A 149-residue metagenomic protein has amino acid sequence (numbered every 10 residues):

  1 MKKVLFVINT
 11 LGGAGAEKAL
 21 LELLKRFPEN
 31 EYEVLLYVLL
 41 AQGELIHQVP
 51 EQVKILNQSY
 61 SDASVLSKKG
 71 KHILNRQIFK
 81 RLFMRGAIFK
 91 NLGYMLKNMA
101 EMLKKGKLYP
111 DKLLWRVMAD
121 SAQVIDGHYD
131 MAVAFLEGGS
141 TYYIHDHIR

Functional and structural regions predicted by a protein language model:
M1-G13, E22, V38-A41: Nucleotide-activated donor-dependent transferases that construct or modify glycoconjugates
K2, E51, G127: Structured loop/turn residues at beta-strand edges in well-structured enzyme cores
A14, T141-Y143: Glycine/Thr-rich phosphate-binding loops of Rossmann-like dinucleotide-binding domains
A16-F27, A41-Q48: Short amphipathic alpha-helix
E31-G106: N-terminal strand-loop element at the rim of the active site of nucleotide-sugar-dependent glycosyltransferases
L39-Q42, L136-S140: Short beta->alpha connector loops
I88, P110, S121-G139: Short N-terminal targeting/anchoring amphipathic segment
H145-I148: Short, conserved loop/helix-junction motifs that constitute active-site signature segments in enzyme catalytic cores
